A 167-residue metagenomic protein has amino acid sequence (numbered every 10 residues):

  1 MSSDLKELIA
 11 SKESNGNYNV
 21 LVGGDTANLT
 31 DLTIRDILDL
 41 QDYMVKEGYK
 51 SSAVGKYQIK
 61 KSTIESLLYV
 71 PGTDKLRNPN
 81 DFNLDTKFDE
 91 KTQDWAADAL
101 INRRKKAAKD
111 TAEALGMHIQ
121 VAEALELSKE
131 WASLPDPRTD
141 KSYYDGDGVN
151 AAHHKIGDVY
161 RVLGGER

Functional and structural regions predicted by a protein language model:
M1-K87, T92-R167: Cell-wall polysaccharide-cleaving catalytic domain and substrate-binding groove, primarily in peptidoglycan/chitin
